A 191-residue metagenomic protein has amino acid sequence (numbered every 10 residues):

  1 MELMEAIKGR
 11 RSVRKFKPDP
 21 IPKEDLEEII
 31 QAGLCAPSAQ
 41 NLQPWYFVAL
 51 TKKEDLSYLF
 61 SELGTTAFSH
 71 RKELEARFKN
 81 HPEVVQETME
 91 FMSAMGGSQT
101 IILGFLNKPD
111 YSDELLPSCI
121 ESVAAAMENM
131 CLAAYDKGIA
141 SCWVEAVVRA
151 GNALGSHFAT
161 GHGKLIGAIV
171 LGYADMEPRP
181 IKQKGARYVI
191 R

Functional and structural regions predicted by a protein language model:
M1-P20, D25-A32, A36: N-terminal targeting/leader regions
E5-S12, M89, K164-R191: C-terminal helix-cap and adjacent tail motif
E28-I29, G33, T100-I102, K108-S156: Small-aliphatic-rich amphipathic alpha-helix that forms the alpha element of a beta-alpha
Q31-C35, V85-M89, A174: Glycine-rich, charged/polar anion/phosphate-binding loops that engage phosphate groups from diverse ligands
P37-N41: Glycine-rich phosphate/pyrophosphate-binding beta-alpha loops
P44-W45, S98-I101, I166: Short, surface-exposed beta-edge/turn micro-motifs
A49-S122: Glycine/small-residue-rich phosphate/adenosyl-binding loop
L154-G167: Short, electropositive alpha-helical surface patch
